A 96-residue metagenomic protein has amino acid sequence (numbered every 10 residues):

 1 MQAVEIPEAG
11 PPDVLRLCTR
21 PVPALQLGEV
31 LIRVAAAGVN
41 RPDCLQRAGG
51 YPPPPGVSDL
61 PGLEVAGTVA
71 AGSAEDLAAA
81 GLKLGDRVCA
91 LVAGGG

Functional and structural regions predicted by a protein language model:
M1-Q2: Extreme N-terminal starter segment of soluble prokaryotic enzymes
E5-E8, A48: Residue-level signal for short segments within beta-strands and strand-turn junctions of well-structured beta-sheet
E8-P11, A37-V39: Short polar catalytic/cofactor-binding loops
P12-L17, G50-Y51: Short gly/ser/thr-rich secondary-structure transition/capping motifs
L17-T19, R41: Short, acidic/polar N-cap/turn motifs at the starts of alpha helices
P21-G38, G50-G95: Glycine-rich beta-strand-centered segment in the early N-terminal region that forms part of a ligand/cofactor-binding
P42-R47: Cytochrome P450 core scaffold surrounding the K-helix E-X-X-R motif and the conserved "meander" helix-loop region
